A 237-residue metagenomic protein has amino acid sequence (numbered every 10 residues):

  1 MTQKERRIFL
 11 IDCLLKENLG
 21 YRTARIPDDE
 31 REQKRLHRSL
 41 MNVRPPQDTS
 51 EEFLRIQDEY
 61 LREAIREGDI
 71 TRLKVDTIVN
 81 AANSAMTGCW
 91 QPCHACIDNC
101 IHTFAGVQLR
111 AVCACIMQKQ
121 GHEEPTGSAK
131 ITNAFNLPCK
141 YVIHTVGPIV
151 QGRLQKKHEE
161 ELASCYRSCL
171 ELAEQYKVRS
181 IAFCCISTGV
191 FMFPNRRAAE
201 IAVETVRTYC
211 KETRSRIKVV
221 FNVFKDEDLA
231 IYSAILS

Functional and structural regions predicted by a protein language model:
M1-S237: Macrodomain-like recognition of ADP-ribose-binding/processing modules
